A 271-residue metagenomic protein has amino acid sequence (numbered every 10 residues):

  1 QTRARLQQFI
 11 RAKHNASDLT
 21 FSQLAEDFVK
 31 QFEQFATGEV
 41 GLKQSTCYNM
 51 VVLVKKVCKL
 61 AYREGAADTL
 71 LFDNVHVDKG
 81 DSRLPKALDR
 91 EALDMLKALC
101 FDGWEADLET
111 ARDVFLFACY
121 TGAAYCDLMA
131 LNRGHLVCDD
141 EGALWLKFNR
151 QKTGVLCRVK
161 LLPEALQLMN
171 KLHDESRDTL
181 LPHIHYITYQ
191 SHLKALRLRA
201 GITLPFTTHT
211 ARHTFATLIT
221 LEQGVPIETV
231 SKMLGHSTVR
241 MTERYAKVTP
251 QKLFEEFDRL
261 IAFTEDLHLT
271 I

Functional and structural regions predicted by a protein language model:
T2-A12, L19, E39-D73, A124-C126: N-terminal DNA-binding recognition helix of tyrosine site-specific recombinases/integrases
L42-Q44, Y48-M50, A67-Y125: Basic, Lys/Arg- and aromatic-enriched nucleic-acid-binding interface segment
N74-V77, S82, R90, T121 (+1 more regions): Conserved tyrosine-mediated DNA breakage-rejoining catalytic core shared by Y-recombinases
S82, Q151-A195, T207: C-terminal catalytic core of Y-nucleophile DNA break-rejoin enzymes
A87, R150-G154, L166, L234-R259: Catalytic-site neighborhood detector that most strongly recognizes the C-terminal catalytic loop/helix of tyrosine
F101-L108, D174-T179, H183, Q190-K232: Short, basic (Lys/Arg/His-rich) helix/loop patches that form interaction surfaces in the mid-to-C-terminal regions
L116, Y120-D127, R212-S237, R244: C-terminal catalytic core of tyrosine-transesterase DNA break-rejoin enzymes
E175, R259-I271: C-terminal secondary-structure termini that scaffold catalytic or DNA-interacting sites
